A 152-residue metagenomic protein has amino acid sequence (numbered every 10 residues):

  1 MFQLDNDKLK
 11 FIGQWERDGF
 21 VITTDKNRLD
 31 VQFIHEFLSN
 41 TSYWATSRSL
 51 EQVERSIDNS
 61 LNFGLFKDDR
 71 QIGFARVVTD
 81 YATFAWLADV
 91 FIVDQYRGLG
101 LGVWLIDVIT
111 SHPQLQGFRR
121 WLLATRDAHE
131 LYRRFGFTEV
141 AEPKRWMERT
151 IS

Functional and structural regions predicted by a protein language model:
F2-R48: Short amphipathic alpha-helix that is part of the acyltransferase structural core
R28, F84, A128-H129: Alpha-helix N-cap/helix-start and coil->helix boundary motif
E51-F91: A conserved beta-strand-loop-helix scaffold within acyl/acetyltransferase catalytic domains
Y96-L105: Conserved acetyl-CoA pyrophosphate-binding loop and the N-cap/start of the following alpha-helix in GNAT-like
V103, L115-I151: Conserved active-site alpha-helix within GNAT-family acetyltransferase domains
H112: Short alpha-helical functional segments enriched in proximate histidine and acidic residues
